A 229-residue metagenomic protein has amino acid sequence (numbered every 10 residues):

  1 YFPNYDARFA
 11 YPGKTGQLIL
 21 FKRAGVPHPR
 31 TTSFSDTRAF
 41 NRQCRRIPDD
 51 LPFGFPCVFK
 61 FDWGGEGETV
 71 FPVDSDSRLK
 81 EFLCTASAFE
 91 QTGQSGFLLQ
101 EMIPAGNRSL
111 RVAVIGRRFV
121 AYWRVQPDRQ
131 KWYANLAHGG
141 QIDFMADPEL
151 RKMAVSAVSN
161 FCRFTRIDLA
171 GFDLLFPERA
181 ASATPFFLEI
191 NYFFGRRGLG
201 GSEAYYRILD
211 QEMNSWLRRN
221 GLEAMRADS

Functional and structural regions predicted by a protein language model:
Y5-F97, R151-K152: Active-site nucleotide/adenylate-binding loops and adjacent lid/helix of ATP-dependent enzymes
F55, S95-F97, R108, I167-A170: Short beta-strand or tight-loop elements that sit immediately N-terminal to catalytic metal-binding acidic residues
C57, L98, V120-A121, A170 (+1 more regions): Protein kinase-like catalytic core scaffold
D62-G64, M102-P104, P177-A180: Short polar/acidic secondary-structure junctions
E68-C162: Phosphate-binding site of ATP-dependent enzymes
R166-I167, F176-S229: C-terminal active-site "lid" helix and adjoining low-complexity regulatory extension at the edge of ATP-using catalytic
F172-L174: Hydrophobic residue at the +6 position relative to the catalytic HRD Asp in the kinase catalytic loop
